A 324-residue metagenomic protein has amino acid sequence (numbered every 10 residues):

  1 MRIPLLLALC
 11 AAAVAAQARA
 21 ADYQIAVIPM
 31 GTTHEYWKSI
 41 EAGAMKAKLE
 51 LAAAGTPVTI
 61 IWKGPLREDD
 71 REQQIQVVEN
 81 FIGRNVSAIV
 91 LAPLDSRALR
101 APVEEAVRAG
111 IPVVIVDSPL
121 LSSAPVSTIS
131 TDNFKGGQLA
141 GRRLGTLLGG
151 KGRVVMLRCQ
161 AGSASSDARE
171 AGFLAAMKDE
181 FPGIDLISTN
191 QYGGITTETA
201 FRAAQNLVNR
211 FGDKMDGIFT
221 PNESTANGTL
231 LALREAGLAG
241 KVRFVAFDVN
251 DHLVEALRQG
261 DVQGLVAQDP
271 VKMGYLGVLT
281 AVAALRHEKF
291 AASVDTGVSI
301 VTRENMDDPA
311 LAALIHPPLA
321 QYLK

Functional and structural regions predicted by a protein language model:
M1-L7: Bacterial N-terminal signal peptides that target proteins for export
A8-A18: Hydrophobic h-region of N-terminal signal peptides that target proteins for export in Gram-negative bacteria
R19-K324: A residue-level marker of the well-folded mature domains of exported/periplasmic proteins
